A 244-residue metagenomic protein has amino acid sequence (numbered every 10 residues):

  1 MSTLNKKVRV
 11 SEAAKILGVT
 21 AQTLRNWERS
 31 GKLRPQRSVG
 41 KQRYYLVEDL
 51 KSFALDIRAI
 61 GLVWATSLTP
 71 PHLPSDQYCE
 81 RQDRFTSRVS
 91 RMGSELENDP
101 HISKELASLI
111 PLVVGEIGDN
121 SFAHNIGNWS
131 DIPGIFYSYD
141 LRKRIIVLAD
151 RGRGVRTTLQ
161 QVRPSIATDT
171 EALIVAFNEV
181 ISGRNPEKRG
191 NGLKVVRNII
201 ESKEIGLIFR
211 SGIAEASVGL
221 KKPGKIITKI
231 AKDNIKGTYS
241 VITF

Functional and structural regions predicted by a protein language model:
M1-G18, Q22-S30, P35-G115, A123-I132: Bergerat-fold GHKL ATPase/HATPase_c domain
E48, S121-F244: Conserved beta-strand-loop-beta-strand hairpin that lines the nucleotide-binding pocket of ATP/GTP-utilizing enzymes
